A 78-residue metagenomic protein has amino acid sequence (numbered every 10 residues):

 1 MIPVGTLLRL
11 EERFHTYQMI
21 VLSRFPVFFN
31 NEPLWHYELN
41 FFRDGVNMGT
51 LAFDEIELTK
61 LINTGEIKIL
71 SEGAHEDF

Functional and structural regions predicted by a protein language model:
M1-R13: Short coil-to-beta transition motif at edge beta-strands of beta-rich domains
R13-Y17, N47: Short acidic/polar mixed-charge low-complexity motifs
T16-V27: Short beta-strand-centered aromatic/proline hotspots
F28-P33: Compact nucleic-acid interaction/catalytic patches
L34-F78: Intrinsically disordered, low-complexity, charged/polar segments
